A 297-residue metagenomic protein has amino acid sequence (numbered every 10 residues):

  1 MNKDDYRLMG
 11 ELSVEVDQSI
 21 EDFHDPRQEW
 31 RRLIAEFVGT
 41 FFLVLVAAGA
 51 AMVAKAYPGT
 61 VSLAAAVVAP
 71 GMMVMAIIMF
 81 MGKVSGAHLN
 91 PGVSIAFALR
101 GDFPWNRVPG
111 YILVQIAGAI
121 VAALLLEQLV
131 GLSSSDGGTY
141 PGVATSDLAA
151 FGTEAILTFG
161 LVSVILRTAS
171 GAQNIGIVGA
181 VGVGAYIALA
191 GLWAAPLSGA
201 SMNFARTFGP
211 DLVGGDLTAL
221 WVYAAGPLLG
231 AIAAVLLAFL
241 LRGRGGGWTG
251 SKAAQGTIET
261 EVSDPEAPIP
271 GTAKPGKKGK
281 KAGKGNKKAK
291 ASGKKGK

Functional and structural regions predicted by a protein language model:
M1-K297: Membrane-interface helix-loop junctions and terminal tails of multi-pass membrane proteins
